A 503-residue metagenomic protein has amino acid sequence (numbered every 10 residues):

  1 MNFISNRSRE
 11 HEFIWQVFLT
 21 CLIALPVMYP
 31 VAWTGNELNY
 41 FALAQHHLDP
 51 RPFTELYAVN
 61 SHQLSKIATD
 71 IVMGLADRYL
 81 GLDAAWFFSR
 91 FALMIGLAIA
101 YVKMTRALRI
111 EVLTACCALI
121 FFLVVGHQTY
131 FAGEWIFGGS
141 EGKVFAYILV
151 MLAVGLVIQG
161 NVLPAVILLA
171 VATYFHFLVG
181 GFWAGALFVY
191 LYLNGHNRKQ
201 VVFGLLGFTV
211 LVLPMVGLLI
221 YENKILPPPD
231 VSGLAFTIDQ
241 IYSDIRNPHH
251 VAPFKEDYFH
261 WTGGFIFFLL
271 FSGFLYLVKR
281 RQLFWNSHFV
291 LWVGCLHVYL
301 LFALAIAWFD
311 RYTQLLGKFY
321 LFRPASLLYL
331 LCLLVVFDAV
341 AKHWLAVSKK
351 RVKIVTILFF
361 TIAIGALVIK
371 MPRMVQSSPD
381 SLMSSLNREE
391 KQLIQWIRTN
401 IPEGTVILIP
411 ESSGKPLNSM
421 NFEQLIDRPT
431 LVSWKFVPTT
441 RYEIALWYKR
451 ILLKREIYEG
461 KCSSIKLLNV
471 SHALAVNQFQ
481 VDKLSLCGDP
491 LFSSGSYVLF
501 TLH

Functional and structural regions predicted by a protein language model:
M1-E10, I158-P164, L191-F203, L330-I357: Membrane-interface junctions at the ends of membrane-embedded or membrane-associated helices
E10-F13, I23-A98, M104-L119, Q128-A146 (+1 more regions): Active-site lumenal/periplasmic loops and adjacent helix-entry segments of GT-C-fold, multi-pass membrane
L25-F41, Q45-K66, L82, F177 (+3 more regions): Transmembrane catalytic cores of multi-pass membrane glycosyltransferases and polysaccharide-assembly enzymes
Y79, V157, V171-V179, L213 (+1 more regions): Transmembrane helix irregularities
Y101-I110, V157, V340-W344, I397: Transmembrane-helix signature of membrane-embedded glycosylation machinery that interfaces with polyprenol carriers
F145-P164: Membrane-interface transmembrane helices that cradle and orient dolichyl/undecaprenyl
T209, H343-R373: Signature aromatic-anchored transmembrane alpha helix within multi-pass, membrane-resident enzymes that catalyze glycan
N387-K391, Q395-R455, E459-Q480: Short periplasmic/luminal acceptor-recognition loop of GT-C membrane glycosyltransferases, typified by
